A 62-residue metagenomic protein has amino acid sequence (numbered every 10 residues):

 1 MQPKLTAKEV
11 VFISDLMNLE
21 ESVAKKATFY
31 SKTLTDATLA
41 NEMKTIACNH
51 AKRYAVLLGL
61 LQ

Functional and structural regions predicted by a protein language model:
M1-Q62: His/Met- and acidic-residue-enriched segments that coordinate or traffic transition-metal cofactors and support
